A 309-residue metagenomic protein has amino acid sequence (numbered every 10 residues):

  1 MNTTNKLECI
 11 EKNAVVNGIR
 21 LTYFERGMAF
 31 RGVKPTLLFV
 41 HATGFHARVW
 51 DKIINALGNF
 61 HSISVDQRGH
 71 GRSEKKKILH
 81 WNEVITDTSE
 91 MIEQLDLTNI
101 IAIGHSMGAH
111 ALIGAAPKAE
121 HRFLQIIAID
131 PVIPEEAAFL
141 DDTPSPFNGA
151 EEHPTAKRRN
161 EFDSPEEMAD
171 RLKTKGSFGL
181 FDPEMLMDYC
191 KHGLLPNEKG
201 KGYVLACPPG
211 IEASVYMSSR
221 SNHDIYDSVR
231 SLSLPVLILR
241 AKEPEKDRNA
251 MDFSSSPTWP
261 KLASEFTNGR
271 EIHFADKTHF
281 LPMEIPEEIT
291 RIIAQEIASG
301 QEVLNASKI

Functional and structural regions predicted by a protein language model:
N2-R20: N-terminal cap/lid segment of alpha/beta-hydrolase-fold proteins
I19, F24-G27, Q67-I103, R291: Active-site loop/oxyanion-hole signature of alpha/beta-hydrolase fold enzymes
I19-E74: Conserved HGGG/HGGXW glycine-rich cap/lid loop of the alpha/beta-hydrolase fold
T98-D142: Conserved hydrolase catalytic core segment
E136-G202, A213-D224: Helix-rich cap/lid subdomain of alpha/beta-hydrolase
L195-E265: Conserved serine/cysteine hydrolase catalytic core
T267, P282-Q295: Post-His helix in hydrolase/transferase enzymes
H273-I285: Catalytic histidine-centered segment of alpha/beta-hydrolase-like enzymes
